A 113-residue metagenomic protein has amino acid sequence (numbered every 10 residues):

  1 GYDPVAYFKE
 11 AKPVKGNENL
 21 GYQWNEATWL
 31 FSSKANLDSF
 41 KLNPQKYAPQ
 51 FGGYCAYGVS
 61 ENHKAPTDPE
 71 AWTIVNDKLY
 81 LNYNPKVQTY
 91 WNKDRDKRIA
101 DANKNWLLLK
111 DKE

Functional and structural regions predicted by a protein language model:
G1-E113: Charged, low-complexity intrinsically disordered segments
